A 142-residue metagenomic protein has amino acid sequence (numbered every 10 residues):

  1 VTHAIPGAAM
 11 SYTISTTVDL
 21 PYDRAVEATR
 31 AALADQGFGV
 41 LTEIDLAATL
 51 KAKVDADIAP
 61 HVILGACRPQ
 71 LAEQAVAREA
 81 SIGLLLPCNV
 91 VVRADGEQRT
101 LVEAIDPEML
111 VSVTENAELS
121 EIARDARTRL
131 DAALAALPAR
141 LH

Functional and structural regions predicted by a protein language model:
G7-Q36, A135, A139: Terminal, regulation- and interaction-focused segments at domain boundaries
M10-Y12, A34, A56-A59, D95: Short glycine-enriched loop/turn motifs at secondary-structure junctions
L20, R24, D45, D125: Conserved active-site and cofactor/substrate-binding residues in soluble primary-metabolism enzymes
R30, A47-A48, D131: Short glycine-/small-residue-rich flexible loop motifs, especially phosphate/cofactor-binding loops
G39-L41, D45-V91: Compact, glycine-rich, soluble single-domain proteins
N89-N116: Beta-strand/loop substructures that line and gate deep hydrophobic ligand-binding cavities in soluble
S112-H142: Well-ordered alpha/beta subsegment
